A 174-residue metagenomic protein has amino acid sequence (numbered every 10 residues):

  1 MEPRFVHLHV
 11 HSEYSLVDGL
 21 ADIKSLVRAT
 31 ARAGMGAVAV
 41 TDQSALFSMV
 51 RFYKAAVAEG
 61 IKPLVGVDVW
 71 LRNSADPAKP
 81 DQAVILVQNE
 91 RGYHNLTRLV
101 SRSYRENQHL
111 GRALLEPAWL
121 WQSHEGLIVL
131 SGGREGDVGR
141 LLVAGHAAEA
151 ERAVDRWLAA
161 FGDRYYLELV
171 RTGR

Functional and structural regions predicted by a protein language model:
M1-R174: Phosphodiester-processing cores and adjacent nucleic acid-binding clamps
